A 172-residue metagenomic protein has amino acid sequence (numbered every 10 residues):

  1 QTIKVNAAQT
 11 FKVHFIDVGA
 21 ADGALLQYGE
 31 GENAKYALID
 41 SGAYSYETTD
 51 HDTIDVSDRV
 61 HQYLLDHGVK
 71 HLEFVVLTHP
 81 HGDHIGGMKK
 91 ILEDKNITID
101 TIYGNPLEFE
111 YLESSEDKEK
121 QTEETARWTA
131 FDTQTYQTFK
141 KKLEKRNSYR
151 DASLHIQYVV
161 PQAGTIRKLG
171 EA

Functional and structural regions predicted by a protein language model:
T2-F11, Q62-H67, I85-A172: Flexible, acidic/histidine-containing loops and adjacent segments that form or flank the divalent-metal
N6-K70, A172: Conserved beta-strand hairpin/beta-sheet module of binuclear metal-dependent hydrolase folds, prominently
H14, V76, Y103: Conserved Rossmann-like nucleotide-binding pocket used by diverse enzymes that bind dinucleotide cofactors
G19, Y44, H81-D83, E108: Catalytic metal-binding/acid-base residues of hydrolase active sites
Y36, F74, D100-T101: Beta-sheet entry/capping signal
I54, G82-I85: Loop/helix-junction capping segments adjacent to catalytic residues or to phosphate/diphosphate-binding pockets
L72-D83: Metallo-beta-lactamase
